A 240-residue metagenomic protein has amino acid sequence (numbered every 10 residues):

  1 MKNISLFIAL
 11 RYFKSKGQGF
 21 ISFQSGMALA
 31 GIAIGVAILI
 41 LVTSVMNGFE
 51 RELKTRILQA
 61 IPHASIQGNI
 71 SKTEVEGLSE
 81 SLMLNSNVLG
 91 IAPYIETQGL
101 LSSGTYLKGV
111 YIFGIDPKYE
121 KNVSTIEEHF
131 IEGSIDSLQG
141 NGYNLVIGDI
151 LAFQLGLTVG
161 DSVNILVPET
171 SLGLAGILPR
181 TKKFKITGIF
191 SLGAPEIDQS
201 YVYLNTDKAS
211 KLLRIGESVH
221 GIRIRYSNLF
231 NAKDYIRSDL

Functional and structural regions predicted by a protein language model:
M1-V36: N-terminal Sec/SRP start-transfer signal
A37, L41-Y111, K121, E132-N141: Hydrophobic, regular-secondary-structure patches
H63-S65, N144, G221-R223: Short aromatic/hydrophobic contact patches that present stacked aromatics for nucleic-acid/ligand binding
L78-M83, I126, Y235-L240: Short amphipathic alpha-helices in soluble, non-transmembrane regions that often serve as interface/regulatory elements
L89, Q98-F184, K211-L213: Short acidic/glycine-enriched loop/turn elements at secondary-structure junctions
E169, I177-L240: Mechanotransmission and gating elements of multispan inner-membrane complexes involved in transport and envelope
